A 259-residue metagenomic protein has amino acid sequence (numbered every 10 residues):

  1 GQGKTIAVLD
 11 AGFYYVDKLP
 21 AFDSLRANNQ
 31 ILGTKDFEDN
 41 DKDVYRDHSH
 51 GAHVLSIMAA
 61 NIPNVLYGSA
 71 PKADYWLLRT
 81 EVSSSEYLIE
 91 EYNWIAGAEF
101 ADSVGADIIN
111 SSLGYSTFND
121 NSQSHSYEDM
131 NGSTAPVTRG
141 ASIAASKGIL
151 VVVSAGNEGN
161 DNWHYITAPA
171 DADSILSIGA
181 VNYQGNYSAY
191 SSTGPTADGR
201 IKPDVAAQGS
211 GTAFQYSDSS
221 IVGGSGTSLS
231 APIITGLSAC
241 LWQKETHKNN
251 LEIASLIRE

Functional and structural regions predicted by a protein language model:
G1-E90, V104-D107, F118-N121, S146-G148 (+3 more regions): Subtilisin-like serine protease catalytic core
D10, I31, A170-Q243, H247 (+1 more regions): Extracellular S/T/G-rich loop segment that most often corresponds to the catalytic His/Ser-adjacent loop
G12-Y14, N157-N160, N182-Q184: Short beta->alpha connector loops
K18, N64-L66, D161-W163, N186-S191: A short, acidic/glycine-rich surface segment
K35, A73, R79, L113-T117 (+3 more regions): Short, small-residue-rich loop/turn micro-motifs
H53-I57, A96, F100, R139-I143 (+5 more regions): Alpha-helical scaffold segments in soluble metabolic enzymes
N61-N64, L77-S174, A197-R200, F214-P232: Substrate-binding/access-modulating region of protease and related hydrolase catalytic domains
E259: Patatin-like phospholipase
